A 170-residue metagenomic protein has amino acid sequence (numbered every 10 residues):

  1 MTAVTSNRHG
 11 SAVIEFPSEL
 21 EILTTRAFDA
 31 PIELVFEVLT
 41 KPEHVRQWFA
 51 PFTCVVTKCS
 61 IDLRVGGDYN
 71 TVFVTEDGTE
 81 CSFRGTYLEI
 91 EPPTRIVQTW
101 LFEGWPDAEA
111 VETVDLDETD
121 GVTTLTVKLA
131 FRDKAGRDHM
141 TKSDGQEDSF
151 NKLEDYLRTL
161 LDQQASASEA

Functional and structural regions predicted by a protein language model:
M1-N7, F131-A170: A conserved amphipathic terminal alpha-helix motif
M1-V55, A170: Hydrophobic ligand-binding cavity/cleft-lining segments
V4, E21, V97-D148: Beta-strand/loop substructures that line and gate deep hydrophobic ligand-binding cavities in soluble
F16-L20, I61-L63, D77-C81, W105-A108: A generic structural micro-feature
E19-T25, I32, V56, D68 (+4 more regions): Intrinsic-disorder/low-complexity, polar/charged segments enriched in Ser/Thr/Lys/Arg/Asp/Glu/Gln
I32-E33, D62-R64, L88-T94, D115-T124: A short, structured loop/turn motif at beta-sheet edges
V35, V45, Y69, Y87 (+4 more regions): Hydrophobic pocket/interface hotspot
V56-T99: Glycine-rich portal/gate segments that line the openings of hydrophobic small-molecule binding cavities
